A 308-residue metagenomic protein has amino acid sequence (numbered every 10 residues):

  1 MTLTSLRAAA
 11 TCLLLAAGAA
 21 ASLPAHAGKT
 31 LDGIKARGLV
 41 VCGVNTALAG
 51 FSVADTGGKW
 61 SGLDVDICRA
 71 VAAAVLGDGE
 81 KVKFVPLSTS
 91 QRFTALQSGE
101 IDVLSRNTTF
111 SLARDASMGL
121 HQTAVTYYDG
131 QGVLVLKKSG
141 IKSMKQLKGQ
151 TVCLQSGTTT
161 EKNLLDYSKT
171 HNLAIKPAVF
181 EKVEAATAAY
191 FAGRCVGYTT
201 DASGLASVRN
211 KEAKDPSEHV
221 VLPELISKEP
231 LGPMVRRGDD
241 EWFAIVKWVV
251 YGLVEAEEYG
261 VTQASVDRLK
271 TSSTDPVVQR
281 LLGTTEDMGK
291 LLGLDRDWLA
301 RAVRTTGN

Functional and structural regions predicted by a protein language model:
M1-L13: Bacterial N-terminal signal peptides that target proteins for export
A27-T30, K35-S105, L281, L292-T306: Extracytoplasmic small-molecule ligand-binding "clamshell" domains of the periplasmic binding protein/Venus flytrap
K35-A36, A72-G77, Q97-I101, T109 (+6 more regions): Sec-exported extracytoplasmic/periplasmic mature domains
V41-G50, W60-V75, T109, D129-A185 (+1 more regions): Bilobed "Venus flytrap"/periplasmic-binding protein-like clamshell domains and structurally analogous long
D66-R69, A73-V75, K138-I141, K145 (+4 more regions): Extended ligand-binding regions for polar small-molecule ligands
R69, A73, G77, K81-Q146 (+1 more regions): Acidic, polar ligand-binding/catalytic clefts
V82-T94, P177-A192: Short helix-initiation/N-cap motifs at beta->coil->alpha
